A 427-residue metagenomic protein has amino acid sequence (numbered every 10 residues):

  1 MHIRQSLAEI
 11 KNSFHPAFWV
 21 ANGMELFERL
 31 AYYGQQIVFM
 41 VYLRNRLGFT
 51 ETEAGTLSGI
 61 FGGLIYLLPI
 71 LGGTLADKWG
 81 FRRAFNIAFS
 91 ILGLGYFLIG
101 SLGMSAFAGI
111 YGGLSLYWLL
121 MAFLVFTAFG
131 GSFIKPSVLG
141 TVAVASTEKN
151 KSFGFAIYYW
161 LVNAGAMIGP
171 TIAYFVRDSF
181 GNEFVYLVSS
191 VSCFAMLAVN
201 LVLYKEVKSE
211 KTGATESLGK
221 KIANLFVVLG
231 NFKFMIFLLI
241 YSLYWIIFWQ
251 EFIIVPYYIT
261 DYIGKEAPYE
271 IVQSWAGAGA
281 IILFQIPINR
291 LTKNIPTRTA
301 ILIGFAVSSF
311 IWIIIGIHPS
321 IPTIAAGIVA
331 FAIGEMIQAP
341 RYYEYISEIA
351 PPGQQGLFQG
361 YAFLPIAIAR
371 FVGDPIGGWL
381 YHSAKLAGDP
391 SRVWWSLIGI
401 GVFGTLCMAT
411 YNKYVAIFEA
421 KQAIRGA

Functional and structural regions predicted by a protein language model:
H2-H15, E210-L239: Juxtamembrane intracellular "pre-TM" segments in multi-pass secondary transporters
I37-E53, I253-I271: Short amphipathic helix-loop junctions that connect adjacent transmembrane helices in Major Facilitator Superfamily/SLC
I65, S152-R177, S192-C193, A362-D374: Glycine-rich segments within core transmembrane alpha-helices of 12-TM secondary carriers
L68-F81, R177, L283-T297, Y381: Helix-to-loop junctions at the C-terminal end of transmembrane segments in multipass secondary transporters
S90-S115, A306-P319: C-terminal ends and interior cores of transmembrane alpha-helices in multi-pass membrane transporters/permeases
L114-Y117, F175-S192, W379-V402: A membrane-interface helix-boundary motif in multi-pass transporters
F133-T147, M336-P351: Intracellular juxtamembrane helix-capping segments at the cytosolic ends of symmetry-related transmembrane helices
F194-V207, W395-A427: Multi-pass alpha-helical transporter architecture, strongest for 12-TM Major Facilitator/SLC carriers used
